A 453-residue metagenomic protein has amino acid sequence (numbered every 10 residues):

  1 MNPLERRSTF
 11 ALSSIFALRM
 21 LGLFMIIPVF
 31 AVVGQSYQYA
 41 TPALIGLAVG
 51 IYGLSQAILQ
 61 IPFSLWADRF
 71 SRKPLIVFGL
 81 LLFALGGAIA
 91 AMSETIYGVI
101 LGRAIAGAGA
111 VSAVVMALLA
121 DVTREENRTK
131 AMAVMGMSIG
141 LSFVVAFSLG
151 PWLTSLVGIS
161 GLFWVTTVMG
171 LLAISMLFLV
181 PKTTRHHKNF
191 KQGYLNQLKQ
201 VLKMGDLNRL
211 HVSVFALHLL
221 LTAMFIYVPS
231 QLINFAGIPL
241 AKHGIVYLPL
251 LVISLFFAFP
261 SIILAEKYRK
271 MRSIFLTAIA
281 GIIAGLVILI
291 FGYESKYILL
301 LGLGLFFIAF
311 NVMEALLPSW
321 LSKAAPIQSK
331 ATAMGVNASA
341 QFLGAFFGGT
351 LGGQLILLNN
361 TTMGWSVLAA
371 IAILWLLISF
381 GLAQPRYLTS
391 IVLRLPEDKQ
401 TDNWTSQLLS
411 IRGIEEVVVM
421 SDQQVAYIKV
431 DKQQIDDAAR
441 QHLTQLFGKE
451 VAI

Functional and structural regions predicted by a protein language model:
M1-L4, P181-S213: Juxtamembrane intracellular "pre-TM" segments in multi-pass secondary transporters
P28-A43, I226-K242: Short amphipathic helix-loop junctions that connect adjacent transmembrane helices in Major Facilitator Superfamily/SLC
I58-E94: Conserved MFS/SLC helix-loop-helix module at the cytosolic interface between two early adjacent transmembrane helices
Q60-S71, F257-K270, I356: Helix-to-loop junctions at the C-terminal end of transmembrane segments in multipass secondary transporters
R69-G79, E266-I279: Cytoplasmic membrane-interface "Motif A"-like loop-to-helix N-cap segments of 12-TM Major Facilitator Superfamily
G102-I139: Cytoplasmic helix-loop-helix junction between adjacent transmembrane helices in 12-TM secondary transporters
V134-F178: Helix-loop-helix hairpin linking two adjacent transmembrane segments in secondary transporters
V168-H186, W375-A383: C-terminal membrane-cytosol helix-exit motif in multi-pass small-molecule transporters
